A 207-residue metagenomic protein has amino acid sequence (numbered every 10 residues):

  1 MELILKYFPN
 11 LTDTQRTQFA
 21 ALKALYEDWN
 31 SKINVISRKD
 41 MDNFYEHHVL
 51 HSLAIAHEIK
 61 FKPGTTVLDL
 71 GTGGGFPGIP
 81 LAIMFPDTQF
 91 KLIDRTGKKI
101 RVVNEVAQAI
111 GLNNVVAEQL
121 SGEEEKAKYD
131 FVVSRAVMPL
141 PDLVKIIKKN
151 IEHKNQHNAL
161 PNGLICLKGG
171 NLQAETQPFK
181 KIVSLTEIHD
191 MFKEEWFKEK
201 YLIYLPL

Functional and structural regions predicted by a protein language model:
M1-R38, D42: N-terminal auxiliary segments of SAM/dcSAM-dependent transferases
D28, K32, Y45-P63: Conserved alpha-helix/loop element of class I SAM-dependent methyltransferases that forms part of the SAM/SAH-binding
N30, A107, I151: Conserved hydrophobic residues forming the short capping helix/wall of the S-adenosyl-L-methionine
L53-V137, V144: Conserved SAM/SAH cofactor-binding pocket of Class I
E118-L120, I147, L167-Q173: Non-DNA-binding regulatory cores of transcription-related proteins, predominantly C-terminal effector-binding
L140-I151: A short, conserved alpha-helix within the catalytic core of class I
N155-L172: Conserved beta-strand signature within the Rossmann-like core of class I S-adenosyl-L-methionine
N171-L207: Active-site capping/gating segments
